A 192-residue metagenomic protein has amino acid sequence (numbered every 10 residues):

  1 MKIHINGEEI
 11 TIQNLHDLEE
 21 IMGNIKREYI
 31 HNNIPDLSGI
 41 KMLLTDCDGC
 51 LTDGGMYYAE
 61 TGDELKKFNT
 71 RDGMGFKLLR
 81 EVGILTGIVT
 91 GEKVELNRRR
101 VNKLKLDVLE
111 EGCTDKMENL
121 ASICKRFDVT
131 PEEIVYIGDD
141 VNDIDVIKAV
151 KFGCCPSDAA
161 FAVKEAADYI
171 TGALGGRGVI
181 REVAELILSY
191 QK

Functional and structural regions predicted by a protein language model:
M1-T45: Non-catalytic pre-domain segments flanking phosphatase-related domains
G39-G55, I180: Asp-based phosphoryl-transfer active-site loop
G55-K77: Basic, amphipathic juxtamembrane/active-site segments that coordinate anionic phosphate or diphosphate groups
T61-G62, E95-C113: Glycine/Thr-rich beta-alpha phosphate-binding loop at enzyme active sites
K66-N69, K103-L104, V108-E110, M117-K192: Mg2+-dependent phosphoryl-transfer enzymes with acidic/Ser/Thr/Gly-rich catalytic loops
N69-D72, E81, G91, E110: Extended, charged amphipathic alpha-helical "stalk" segments
F76-R100, I147: Substrate-recognition element of Asp-dependent hydrolases with the DxDx(T/V) motif
V89-G91, G112, I137: Structural motif
